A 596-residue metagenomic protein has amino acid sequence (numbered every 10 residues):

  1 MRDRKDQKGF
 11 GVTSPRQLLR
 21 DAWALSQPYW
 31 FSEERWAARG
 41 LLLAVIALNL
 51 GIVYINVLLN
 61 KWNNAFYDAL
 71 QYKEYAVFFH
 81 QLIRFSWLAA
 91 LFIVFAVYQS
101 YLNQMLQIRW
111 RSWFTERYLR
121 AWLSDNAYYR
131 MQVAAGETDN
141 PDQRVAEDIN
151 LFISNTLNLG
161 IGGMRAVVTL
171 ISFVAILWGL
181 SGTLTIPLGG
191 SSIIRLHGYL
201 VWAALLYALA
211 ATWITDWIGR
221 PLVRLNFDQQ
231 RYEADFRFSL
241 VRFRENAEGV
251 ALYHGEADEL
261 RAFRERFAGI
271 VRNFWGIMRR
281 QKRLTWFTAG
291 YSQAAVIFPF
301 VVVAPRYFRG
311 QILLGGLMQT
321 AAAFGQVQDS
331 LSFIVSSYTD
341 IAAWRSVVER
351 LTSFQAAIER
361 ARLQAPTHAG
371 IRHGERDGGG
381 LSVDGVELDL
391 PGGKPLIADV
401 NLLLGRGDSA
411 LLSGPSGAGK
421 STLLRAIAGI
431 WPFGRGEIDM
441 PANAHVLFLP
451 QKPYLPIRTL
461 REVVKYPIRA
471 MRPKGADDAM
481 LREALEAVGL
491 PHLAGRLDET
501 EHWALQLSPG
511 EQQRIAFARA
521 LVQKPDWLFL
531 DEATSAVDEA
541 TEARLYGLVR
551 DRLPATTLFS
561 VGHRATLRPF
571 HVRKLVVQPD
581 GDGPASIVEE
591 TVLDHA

Functional and structural regions predicted by a protein language model:
M1-N56, A65-F85, Q99, N103 (+6 more regions): Membrane-integrated ABC transporters
A44-A47, G51, G162-S191, G198-G219 (+3 more regions): A hydrophobic transmembrane-helix motif
E137, Q355-L411, E437-A442, E483 (+1 more regions): Primarily ABC-family ATPase nucleotide-binding module
G219-V223, A234, G249-G255, R261 (+2 more regions): Cytosolic ends of transmembrane helices, especially the final helix of ABC transmembrane type-1 domains
P221-G276, P366: Loop segments that connect adjacent transmembrane helices in multi-pass transporters
A428: Helix-to-loop junction immediately C-terminal to a conserved catalytic motif
P453-H502: Conserved "ABC signature" C-loop
V463, E499-A596: ABC-family ATPase nucleotide-binding domain "signature/switch" substructure
